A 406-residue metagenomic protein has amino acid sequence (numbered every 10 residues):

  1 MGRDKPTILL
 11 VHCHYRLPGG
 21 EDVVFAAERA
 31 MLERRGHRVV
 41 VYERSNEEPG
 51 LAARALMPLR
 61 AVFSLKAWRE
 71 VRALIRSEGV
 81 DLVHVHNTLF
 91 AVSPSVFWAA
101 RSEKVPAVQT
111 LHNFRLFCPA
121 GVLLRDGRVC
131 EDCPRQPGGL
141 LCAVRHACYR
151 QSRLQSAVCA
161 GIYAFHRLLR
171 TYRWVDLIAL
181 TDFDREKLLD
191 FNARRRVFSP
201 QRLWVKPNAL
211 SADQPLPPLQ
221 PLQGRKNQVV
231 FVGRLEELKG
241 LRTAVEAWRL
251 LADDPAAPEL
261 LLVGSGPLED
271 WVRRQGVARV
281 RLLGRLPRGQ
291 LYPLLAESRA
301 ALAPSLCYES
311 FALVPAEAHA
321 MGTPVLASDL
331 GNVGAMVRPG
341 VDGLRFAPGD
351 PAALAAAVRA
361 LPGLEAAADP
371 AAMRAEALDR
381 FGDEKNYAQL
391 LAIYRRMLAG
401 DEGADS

Functional and structural regions predicted by a protein language model:
F25, V229, A244-V245, L260 (+2 more regions): A structural motif in glycosyltransferase catalytic domains
L116, E131, R135-L216: Donor nucleotide-sugar binding/catalytic pocket of nucleotide-sugar-dependent glycosyltransferases
D176-I178, P221-K239, V245-R249: Conserved donor-binding/catalytic core segment of Leloir-type glycosyltransferases
D270-Q290: Nucleotide-activated donor-binding/catalytic signature segment of Leloir-type glycosyltransferases, i.e., the conserved
A296-S310, T323: Acidic donor-binding loop of glycosyltransferase active sites
P315-A316, D329-G340, L344-R345: Short acidic/histidine- and often glycine-rich active-site loop of Leloir-type glycosyltransferases that engages
P339-G340, L344-P351, R359-A366: Conserved acidic donor-binding segment of nucleotide-sugar-dependent glycosyltransferases
D342, A367-N386, A392: A short, well-ordered alpha-helix in the C-terminal region of glycosyltransferases
